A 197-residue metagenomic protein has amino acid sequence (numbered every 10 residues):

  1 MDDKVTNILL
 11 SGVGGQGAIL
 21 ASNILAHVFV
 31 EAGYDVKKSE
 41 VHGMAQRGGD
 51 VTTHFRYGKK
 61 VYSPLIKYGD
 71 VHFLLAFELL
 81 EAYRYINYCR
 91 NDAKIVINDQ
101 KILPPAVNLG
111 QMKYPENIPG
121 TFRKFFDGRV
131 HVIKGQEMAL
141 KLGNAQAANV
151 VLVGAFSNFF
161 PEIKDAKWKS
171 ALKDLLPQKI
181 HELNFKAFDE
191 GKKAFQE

Functional and structural regions predicted by a protein language model:
M1-E197: Active-site cofactor/cluster-binding pocket
